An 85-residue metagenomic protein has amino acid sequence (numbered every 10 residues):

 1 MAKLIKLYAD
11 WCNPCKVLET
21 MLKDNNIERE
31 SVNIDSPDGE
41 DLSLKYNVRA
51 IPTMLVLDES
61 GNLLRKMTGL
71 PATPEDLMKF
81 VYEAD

Functional and structural regions predicted by a protein language model:
M1-N25: Local sequence-structure signature of Cys/Sec-based thiol-disulfide redox active-site neighborhoods
L7-Y8, I27-D41: Thiol-based oxidoreductase modules, predominantly thioredoxin-like and allied folds used for disulfide exchange
N13, P37-D38, A72: Short alpha-helical
E19-L22, K45-Y46, L70: Short, glycine/charged-enriched secondary-structure capping and boundary segments
D24-I27, E83: Secondary-structure boundary motif
Y46-L55: Structural micro-motif
V56-D85: Non-catalytic, surface beta->alpha helical segment in thiol-disulfide oxidoreductase systems
